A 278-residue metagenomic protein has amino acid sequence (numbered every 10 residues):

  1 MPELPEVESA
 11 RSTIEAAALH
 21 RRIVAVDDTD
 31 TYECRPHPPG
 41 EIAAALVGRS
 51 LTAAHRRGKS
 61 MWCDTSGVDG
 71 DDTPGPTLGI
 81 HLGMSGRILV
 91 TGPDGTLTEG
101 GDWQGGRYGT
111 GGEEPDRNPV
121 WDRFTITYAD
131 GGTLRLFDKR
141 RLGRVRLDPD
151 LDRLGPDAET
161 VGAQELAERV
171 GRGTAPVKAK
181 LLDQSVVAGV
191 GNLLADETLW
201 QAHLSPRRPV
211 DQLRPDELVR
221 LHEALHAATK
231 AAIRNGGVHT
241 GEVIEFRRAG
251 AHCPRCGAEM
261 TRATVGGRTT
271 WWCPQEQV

Functional and structural regions predicted by a protein language model:
M1-V278: Structured catalytic/nucleic-acid-binding cores of DNA maintenance enzymes
